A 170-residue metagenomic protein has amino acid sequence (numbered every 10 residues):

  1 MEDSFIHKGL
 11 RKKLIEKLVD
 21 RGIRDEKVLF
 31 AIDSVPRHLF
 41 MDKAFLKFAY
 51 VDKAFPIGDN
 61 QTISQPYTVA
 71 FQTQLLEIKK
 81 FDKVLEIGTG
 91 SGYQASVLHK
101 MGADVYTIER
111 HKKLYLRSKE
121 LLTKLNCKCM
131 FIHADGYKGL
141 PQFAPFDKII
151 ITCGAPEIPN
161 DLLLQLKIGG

Functional and structural regions predicted by a protein language model:
M1-L85, Y93-V97, M101, L114-R117: Class I SAM-dependent transferase core
E77-G169: Conserved nucleotide-cofactor-binding alpha/beta core module
